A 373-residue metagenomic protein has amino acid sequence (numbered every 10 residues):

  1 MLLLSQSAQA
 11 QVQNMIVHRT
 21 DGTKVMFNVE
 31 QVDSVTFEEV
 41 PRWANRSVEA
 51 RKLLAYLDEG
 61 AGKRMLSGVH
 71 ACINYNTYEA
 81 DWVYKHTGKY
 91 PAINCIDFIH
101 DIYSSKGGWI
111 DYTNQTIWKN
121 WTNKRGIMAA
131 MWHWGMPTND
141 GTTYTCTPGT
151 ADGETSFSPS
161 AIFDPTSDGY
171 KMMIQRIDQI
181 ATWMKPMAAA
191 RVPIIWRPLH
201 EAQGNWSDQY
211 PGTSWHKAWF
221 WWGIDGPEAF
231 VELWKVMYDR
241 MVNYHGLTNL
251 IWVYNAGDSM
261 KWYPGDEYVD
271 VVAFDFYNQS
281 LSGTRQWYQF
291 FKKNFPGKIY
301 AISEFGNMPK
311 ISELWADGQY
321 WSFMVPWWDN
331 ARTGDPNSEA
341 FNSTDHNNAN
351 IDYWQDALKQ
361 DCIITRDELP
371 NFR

Functional and structural regions predicted by a protein language model:
M1-Q13: Bacterial Sec-dependent N-terminal signal peptides
H18-G22, E38-D111, W118, E313 (+1 more regions): N-terminal module-boundary/linker segments of secreted carbohydrate-active enzymes
K52, Y75-V83, Y112-T116, T182 (+3 more regions): Alpha-helical scaffolding within the catalytic cores of extracellular/periplasmic polymer-degrading hydrolases
A61, M65-C72, K298-R373: Substrate-binding cleft of secreted/luminal carbohydrate-active enzymes
G62-M65, K89-A92, N123-M128, A189-I195 (+4 more regions): Loop/turn elements at helix/coil->beta-strand transitions in domains of secreted/extracellular proteins
G68-H70, R197-H200, W234-M260, G297-M308: Aromatic-lined carbohydrate-recognition surfaces of secreted/lumenal glycan-active proteins
N94-I96, S259-L281, P326-W327: Aromatic- and acid-rich polysaccharide-binding/catalytic face of secreted or lumenal carbohydrate-active enzymes
Y103-K106, Y112-V236, N243, L247: Substrate-binding cleft of extracellular glycoside hydrolase catalytic domains
